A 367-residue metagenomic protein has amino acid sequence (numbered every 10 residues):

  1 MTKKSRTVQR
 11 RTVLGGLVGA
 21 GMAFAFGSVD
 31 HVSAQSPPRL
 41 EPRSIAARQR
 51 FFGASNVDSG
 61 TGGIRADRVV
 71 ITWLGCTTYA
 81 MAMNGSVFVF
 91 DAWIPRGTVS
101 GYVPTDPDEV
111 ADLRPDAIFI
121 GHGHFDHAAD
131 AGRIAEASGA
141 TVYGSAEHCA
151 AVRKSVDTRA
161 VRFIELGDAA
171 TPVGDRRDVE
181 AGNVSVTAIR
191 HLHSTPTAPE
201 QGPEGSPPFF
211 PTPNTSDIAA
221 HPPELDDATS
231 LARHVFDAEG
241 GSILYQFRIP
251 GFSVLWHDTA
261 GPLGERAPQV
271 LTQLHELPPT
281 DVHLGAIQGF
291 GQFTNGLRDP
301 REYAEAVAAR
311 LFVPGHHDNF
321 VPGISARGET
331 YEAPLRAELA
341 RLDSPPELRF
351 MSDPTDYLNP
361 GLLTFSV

Functional and structural regions predicted by a protein language model:
M1-V8, G19: N-terminal secretory signal peptides
T7, G27-I64, V70-T72: C-terminal segment of N-terminal export signals and the immediately downstream linker at the start of the mature
Q9-L17, A23-F24: N-terminal export leaders
F51-I64, L74, T78-H124, A129-E136 (+4 more regions): Pre-active-site segment of Zn-dependent metallo-hydrolases
F90-D91, P115-G123, Y143-A146, L255-A260 (+3 more regions): Active-site neighborhood of phospho(di)ester-bond hydrolases with catalytic His/Asp-centered motifs
G97, H124-A129, C149-V152, T171 (+4 more regions): Active-site environment of divalent metal-dependent phosphoester hydrolases
C149-A150, K154-A181, L297-V367: Binuclear metal-ion centers of metallo-dependent hydrolases, dominated by the metallo-beta-lactamase
E224-E305: Active-site-proximal loop/helix segments of hydrolase catalytic cores
